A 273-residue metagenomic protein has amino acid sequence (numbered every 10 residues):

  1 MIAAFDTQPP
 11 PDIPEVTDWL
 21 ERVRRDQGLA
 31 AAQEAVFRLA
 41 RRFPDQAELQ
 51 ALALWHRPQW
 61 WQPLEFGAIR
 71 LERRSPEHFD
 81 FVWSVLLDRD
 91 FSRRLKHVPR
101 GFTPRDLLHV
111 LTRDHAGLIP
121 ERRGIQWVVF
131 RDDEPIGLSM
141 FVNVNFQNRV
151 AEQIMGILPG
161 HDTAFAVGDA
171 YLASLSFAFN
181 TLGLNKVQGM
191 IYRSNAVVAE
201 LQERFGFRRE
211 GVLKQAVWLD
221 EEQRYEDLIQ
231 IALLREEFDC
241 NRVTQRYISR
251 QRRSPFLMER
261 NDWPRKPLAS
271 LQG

Functional and structural regions predicted by a protein language model:
M1-T7: Repeat-mediated protein-protein interaction surfaces in helical alpha-solenoids
I2, I13-E15, E21-Q46, Q50-F79 (+2 more regions): Acyl-donor (CoA/ACP) binding surface of acyl/acetyltransferases
V82: Hydrophobic ligand-binding cavity/cleft-lining segments
V85-L87, V98: Short Gly/aromatic-enriched secondary-structure transition segments
S92-R113: Conserved GNAT-fold acetyl-CoA-binding loop/helix
R113-V128, G137: A short helix-loop-beta-strand connector motif used in the catalytic cores of GNAT acetyltransferases and, in some
